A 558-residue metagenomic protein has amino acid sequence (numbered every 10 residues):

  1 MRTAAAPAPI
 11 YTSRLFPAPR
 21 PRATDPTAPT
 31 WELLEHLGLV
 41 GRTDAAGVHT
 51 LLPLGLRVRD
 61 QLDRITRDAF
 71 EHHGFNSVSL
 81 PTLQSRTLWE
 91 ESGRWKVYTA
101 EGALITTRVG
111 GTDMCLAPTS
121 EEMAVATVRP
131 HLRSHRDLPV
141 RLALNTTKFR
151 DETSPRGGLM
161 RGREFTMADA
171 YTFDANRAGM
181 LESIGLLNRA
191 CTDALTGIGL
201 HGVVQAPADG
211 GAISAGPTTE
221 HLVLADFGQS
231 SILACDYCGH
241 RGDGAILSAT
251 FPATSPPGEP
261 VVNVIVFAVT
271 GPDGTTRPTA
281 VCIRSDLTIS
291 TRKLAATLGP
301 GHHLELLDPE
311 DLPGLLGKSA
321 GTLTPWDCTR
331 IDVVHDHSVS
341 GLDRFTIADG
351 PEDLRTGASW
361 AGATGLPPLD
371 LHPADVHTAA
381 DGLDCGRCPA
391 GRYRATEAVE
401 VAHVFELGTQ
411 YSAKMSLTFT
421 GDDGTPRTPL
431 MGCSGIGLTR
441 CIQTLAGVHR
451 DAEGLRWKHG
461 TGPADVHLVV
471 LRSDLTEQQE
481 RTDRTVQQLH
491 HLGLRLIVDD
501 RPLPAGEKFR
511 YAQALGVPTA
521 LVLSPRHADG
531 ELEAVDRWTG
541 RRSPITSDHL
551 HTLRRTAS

Functional and structural regions predicted by a protein language model:
R2-G38, E122-P155, L438, V448-A452: Charged, low-complexity intrinsically disordered tails and linkers
R2-V109, T172-G211, L287: TRNA-binding/sensing appendages of the translation machinery
R42, E121-R129, S154-A168, A175-S434 (+1 more regions): Extended, low-hydrophobicity, polar/charged segments
S85-L88, D311-G314, D500-E507: Short acidic loop-to-helix transition motifs that present clustered carboxylates
R94-M114, L222-Y237: Acidic, His- and aromatic-enriched active-site or binding-groove loops in soluble protein domains that engage sugars
G432-G462: C-terminal, non-catalytic macromolecule-binding modules
G454-K508: Generic long, charged, amphipathic alpha-helical segments
T485-T552: C-terminal structured "cap/appendage" subdomains that terminate the fold
